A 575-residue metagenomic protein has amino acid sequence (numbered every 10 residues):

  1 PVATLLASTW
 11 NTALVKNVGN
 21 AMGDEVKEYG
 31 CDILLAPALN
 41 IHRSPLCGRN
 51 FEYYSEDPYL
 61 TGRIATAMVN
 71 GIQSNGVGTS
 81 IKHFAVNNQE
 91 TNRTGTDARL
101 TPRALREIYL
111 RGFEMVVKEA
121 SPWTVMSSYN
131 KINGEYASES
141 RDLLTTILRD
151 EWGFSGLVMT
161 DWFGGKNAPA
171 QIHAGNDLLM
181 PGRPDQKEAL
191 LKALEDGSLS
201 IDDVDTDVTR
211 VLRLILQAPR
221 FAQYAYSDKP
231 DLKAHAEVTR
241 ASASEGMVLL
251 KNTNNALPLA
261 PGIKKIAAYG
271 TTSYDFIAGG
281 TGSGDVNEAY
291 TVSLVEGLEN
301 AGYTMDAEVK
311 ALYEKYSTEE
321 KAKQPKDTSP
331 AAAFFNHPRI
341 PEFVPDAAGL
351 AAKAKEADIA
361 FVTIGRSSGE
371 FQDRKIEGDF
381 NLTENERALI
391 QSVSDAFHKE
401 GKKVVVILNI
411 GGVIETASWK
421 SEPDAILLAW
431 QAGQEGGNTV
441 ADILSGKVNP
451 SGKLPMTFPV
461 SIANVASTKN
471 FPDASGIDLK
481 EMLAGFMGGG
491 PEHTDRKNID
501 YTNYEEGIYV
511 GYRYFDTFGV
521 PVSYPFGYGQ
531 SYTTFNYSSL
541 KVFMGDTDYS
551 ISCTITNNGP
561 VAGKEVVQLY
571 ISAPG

Functional and structural regions predicted by a protein language model:
P1-G575: Glycoside hydrolase catalytic-domain context in secreted enzymes
